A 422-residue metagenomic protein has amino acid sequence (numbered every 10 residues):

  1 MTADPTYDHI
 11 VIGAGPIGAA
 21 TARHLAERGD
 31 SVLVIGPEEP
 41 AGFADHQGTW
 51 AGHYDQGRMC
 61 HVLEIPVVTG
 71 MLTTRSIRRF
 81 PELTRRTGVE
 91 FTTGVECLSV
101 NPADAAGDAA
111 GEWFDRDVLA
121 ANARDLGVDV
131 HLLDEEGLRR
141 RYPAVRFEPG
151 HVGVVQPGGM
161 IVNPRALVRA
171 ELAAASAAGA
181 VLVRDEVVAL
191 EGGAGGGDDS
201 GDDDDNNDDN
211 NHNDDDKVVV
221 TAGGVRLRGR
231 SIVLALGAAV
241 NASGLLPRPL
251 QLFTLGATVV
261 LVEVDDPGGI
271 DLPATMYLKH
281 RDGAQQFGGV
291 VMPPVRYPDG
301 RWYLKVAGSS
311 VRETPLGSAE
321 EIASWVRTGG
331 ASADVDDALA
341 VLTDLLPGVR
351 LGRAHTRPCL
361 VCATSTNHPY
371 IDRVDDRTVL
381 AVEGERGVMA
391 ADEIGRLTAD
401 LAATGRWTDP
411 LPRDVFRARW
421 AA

Functional and structural regions predicted by a protein language model:
H9-V34: N-terminal Rossmann-like FAD-binding beta1-loop-alpha1 element of flavoenzymes
I17, P40, A239: Conserved Rossmann-like nucleotide-cofactor binding loop
H24-E27, M59, G88-G94, L236-D375: Active-site substrate-recognition segment that forms the wall of the catalytic cavity or substrate channel
E27-G52: Glycine-rich FAD pyrophosphate-binding loop
D55-R141, G288: Dinucleotide-binding Rossmann-like beta1-alpha1 core, especially the glycine-rich loop that anchors the ADP
E82, D104-A178, V183-R184, A189-E191: Flavin (FAD/FMN) cofactor-binding and adjacent substrate-gating region of FAD-dependent oxidoreductase domains
V162-D202, D214-G268: Predominantly flavin-linked oxidoreductase catalytic cores and closely associated redox partners
A340-A422: C-terminal catalytic lobe of FAD-dependent flavoproteins
